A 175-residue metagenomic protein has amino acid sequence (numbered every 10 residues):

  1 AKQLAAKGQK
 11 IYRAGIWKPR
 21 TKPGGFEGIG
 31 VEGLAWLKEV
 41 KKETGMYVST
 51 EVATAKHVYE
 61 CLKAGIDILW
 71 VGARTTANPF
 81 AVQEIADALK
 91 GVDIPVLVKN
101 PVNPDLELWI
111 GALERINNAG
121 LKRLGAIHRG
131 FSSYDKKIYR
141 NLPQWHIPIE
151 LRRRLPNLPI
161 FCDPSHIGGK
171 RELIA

Functional and structural regions predicted by a protein language model:
K2-A5, K10, I29-Y47: Long, contiguous binding/interaction regions
K2-A5, L62, N117: Non-catalytic positions within long, well-ordered alpha-helices that form the structural scaffold/packing of enzyme
I11-I16, Y47-V52, A126-I127: Short beta-strand segments at enzyme active-site cores
I11-Y12, L69, V96, L124: Hydrophobic residues within beta-strands of alpha/beta enzymes
R13-E32: Glycine-rich, proline-tolerant flexible connector loops at the mouths of alpha/beta enzymes
W70-T75, V98-P101: Short beta->alpha connector loops at strand-helix junctions that form conserved, small/polar/Pro-enriched
A81-A175: Catalytic alpha/beta core domains of metabolic enzymes, predominantly
